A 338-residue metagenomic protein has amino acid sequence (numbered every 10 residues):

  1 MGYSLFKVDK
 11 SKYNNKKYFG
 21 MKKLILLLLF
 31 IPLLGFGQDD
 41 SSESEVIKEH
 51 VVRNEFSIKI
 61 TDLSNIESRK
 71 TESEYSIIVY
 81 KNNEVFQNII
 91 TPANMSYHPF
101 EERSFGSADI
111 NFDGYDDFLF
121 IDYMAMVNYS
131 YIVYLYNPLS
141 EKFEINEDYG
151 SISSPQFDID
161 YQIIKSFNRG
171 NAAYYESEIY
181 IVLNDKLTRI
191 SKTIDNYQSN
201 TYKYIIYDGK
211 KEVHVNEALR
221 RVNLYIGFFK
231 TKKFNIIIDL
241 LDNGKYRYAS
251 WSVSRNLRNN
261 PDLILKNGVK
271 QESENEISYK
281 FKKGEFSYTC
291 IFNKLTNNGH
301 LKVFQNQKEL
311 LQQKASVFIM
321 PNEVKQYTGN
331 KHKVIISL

Functional and structural regions predicted by a protein language model:
L24-L33: Sec-dependent N-terminal signal peptides
G37-E74, Y161-K230, N275-S278, K283-F286 (+1 more regions): Acidic, small-residue rich beta-repeat scaffolds with periodic aromatic anchors
I47-E49, F100-I110, I152-K165: Beta-propeller blade termini
E74-P99, L139-Q156, I164, S191: Blade-edge motifs of beta-propeller repeat domains
Y80-N82, N128-I145, I179-N184: Beta-propeller blade repeat segments, especially FG-GAP/WD-type strand-to-loop junctions in 6- to 7-bladed propeller
N111-D122, I164: Acidic/hydrophobic-patterned starts of short beta strands in beta-sheet-rich repeat architectures
M126-I132, Y174-E178, Y246-Y248, N298: Structural motif
Y136, I226-K282: Central antiparallel beta-sheet cores of small beta-barrel/beta-sandwich binding domains
